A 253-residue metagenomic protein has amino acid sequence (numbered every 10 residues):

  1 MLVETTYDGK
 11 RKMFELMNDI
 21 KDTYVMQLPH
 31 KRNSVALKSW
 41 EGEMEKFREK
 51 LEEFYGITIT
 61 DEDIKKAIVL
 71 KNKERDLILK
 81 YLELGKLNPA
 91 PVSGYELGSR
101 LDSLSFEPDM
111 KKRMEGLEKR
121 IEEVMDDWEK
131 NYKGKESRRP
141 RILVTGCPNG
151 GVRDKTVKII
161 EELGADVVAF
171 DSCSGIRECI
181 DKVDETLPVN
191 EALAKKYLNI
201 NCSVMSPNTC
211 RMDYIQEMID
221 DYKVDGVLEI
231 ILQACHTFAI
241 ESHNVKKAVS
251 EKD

Functional and structural regions predicted by a protein language model:
L2-D61, V168-D253: Trp/Phe/Arg-rich N-terminal binding region typifying the photolyase-homology
E49-K182, N208: A charged, amphipathic alpha-helical module
